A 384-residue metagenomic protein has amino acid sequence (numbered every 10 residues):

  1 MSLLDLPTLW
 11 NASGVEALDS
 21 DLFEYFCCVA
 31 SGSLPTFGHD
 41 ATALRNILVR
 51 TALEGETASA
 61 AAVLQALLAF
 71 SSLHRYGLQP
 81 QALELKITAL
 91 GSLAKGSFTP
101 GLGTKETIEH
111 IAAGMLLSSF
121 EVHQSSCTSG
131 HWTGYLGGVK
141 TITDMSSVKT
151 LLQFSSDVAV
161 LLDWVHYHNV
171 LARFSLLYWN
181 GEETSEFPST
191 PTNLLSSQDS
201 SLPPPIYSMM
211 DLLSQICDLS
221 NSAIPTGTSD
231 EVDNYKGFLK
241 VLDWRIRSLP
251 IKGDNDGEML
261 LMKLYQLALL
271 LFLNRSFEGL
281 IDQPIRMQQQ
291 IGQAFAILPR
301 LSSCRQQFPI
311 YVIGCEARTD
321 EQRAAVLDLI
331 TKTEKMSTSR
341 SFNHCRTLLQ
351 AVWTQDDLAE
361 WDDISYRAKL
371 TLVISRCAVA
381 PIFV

Functional and structural regions predicted by a protein language model:
M1-I108, H123-P309, I313-V384: Intrinsically disordered, low-complexity activation-like regions
